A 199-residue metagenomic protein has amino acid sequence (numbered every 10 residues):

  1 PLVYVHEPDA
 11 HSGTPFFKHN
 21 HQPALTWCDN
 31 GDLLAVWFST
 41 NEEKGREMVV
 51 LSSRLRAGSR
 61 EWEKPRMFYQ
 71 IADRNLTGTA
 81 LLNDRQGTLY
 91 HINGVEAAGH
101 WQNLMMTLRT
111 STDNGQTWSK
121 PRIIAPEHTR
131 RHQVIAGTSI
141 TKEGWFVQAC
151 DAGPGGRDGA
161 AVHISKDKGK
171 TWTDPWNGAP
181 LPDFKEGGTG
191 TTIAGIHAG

Functional and structural regions predicted by a protein language model:
P1-G199: Asp-box/BNR beta-propeller blade signature and adjacent active/binding-site loops in extracellular glycan-interacting
